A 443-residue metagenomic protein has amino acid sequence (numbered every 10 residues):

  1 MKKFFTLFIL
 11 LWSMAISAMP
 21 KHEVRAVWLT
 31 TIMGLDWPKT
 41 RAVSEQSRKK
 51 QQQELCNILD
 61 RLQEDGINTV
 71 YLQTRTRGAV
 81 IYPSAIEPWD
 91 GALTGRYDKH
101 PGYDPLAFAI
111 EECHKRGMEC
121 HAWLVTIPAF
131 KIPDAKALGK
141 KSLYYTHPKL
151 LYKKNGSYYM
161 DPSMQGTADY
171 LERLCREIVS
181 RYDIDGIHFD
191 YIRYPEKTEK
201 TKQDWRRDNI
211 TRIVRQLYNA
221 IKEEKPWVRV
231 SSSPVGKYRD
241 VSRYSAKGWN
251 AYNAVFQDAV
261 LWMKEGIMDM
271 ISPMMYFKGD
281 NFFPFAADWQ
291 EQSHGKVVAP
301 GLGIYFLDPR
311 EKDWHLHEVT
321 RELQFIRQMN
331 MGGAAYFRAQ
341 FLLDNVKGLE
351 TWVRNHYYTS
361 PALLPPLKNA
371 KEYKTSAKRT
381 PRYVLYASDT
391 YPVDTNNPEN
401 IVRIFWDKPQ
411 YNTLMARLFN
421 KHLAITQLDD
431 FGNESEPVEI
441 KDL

Functional and structural regions predicted by a protein language model:
H22-V24, T30-Q53, F108-E111, H121-A122 (+1 more regions): Active-site-adjacent "subsite" loops/lids of carbohydrate-active enzymes
K50-A79, R181-G186, L261: Catalytic domains of carbohydrate-active enzymes, especially glycoside hydrolases
Q63-P101: Aromatic-lined carbohydrate-binding/catalytic grooves of carbohydrate-active enzymes
V80-G95, P128-N155, I192-D204, R243-N250: Aromatic- and acidic-residue-enriched segments that line the glycan-binding/catalytic groove of carbohydrate-active
H114, E119-I132, H188-I192, R206-Y252 (+1 more regions): Aromatic-lined carbohydrate-recognition surfaces of secreted/lumenal glycan-active proteins
R229-S272, F277-D288: Substrate-binding cleft/loops of secretory-pathway carbohydrate-active enzymes
A259-F282, K296-Y373: Substrate-binding cleft of secreted/luminal carbohydrate-active enzymes
D389, Y411-S435: Beta-strand-rich modules
